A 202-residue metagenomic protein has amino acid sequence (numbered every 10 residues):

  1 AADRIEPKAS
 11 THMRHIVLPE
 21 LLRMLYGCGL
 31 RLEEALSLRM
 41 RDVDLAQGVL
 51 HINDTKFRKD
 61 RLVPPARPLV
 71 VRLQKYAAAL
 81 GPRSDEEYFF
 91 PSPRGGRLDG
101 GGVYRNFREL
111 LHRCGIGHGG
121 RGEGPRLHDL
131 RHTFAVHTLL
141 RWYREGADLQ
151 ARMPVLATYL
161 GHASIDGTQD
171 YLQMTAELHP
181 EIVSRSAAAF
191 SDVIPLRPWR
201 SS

Functional and structural regions predicted by a protein language model:
A1-S202: Conserved catalytic core of the tyrosine transesterase superfamily
